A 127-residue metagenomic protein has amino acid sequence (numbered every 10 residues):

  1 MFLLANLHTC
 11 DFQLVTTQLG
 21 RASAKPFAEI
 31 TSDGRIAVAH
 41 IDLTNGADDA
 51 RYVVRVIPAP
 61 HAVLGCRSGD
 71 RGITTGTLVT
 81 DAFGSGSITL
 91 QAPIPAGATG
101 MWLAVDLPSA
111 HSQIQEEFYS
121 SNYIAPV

Functional and structural regions predicted by a protein language model:
M1-V127: N-terminal leader/targeting pre-sequences
